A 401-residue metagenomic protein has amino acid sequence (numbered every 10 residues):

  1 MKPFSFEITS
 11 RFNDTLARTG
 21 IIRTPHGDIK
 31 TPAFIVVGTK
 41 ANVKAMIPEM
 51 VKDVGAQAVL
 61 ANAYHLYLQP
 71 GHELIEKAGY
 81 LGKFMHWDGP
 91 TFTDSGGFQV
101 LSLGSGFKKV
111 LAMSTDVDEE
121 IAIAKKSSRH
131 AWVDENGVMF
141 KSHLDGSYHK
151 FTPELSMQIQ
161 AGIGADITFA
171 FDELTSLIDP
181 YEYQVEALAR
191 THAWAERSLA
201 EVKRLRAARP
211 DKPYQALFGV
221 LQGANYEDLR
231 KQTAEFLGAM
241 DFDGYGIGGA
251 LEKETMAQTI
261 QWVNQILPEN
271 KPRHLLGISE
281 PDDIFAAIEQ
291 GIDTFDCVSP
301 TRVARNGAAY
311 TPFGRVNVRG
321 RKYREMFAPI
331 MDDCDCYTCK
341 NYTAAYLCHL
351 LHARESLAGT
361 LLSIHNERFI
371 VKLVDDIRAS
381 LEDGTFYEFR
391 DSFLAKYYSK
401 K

Functional and structural regions predicted by a protein language model:
M1-I21, I29-A33, G38, N42-A45 (+2 more regions): C-terminal extensions of enzymes
M1-P210, R321-R324: Non-catalytic, usually N-terminal nucleic-acid engagement modules in DNA/RNA processing proteins
G27, V59, D94, Q160 (+5 more regions): Conserved, mostly hydrophobic/aromatic
V36-V37, H65-L66, F98-Q99, T175-S176 (+5 more regions): Short, solvent-exposed loop/turn segments at secondary-structure junctions
L155, I159, I163, E186-R197 (+4 more regions): A non-catalytic, amphipathic alpha-helix used as a structural packing/dimerization or gating element in enzyme scaffolds
S176-Y181, V185, D243-G248, S356-G359: Glycine- and acidic
A189, S198-E201, L205-A207, K212-I330 (+1 more regions): Glycine-rich phosphate/ribose-binding loops and adjacent secondary-structure elements that form binding surfaces
E196, A200-K203, Q265-P268, H352 (+2 more regions): Generic secondary-structure signature for well-ordered alpha-helical cores
